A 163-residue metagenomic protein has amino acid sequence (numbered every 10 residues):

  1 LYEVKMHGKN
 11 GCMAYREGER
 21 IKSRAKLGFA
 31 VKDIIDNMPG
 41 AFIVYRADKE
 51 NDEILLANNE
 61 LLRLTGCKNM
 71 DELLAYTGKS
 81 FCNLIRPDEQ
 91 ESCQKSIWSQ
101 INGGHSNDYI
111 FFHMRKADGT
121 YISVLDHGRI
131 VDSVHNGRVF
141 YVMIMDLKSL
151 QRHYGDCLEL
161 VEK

Functional and structural regions predicted by a protein language model:
L1-H7, M13-R24: Cyclic nucleotide signaling catalytic output domains
M6-H7, D126-G155: Short loop/turn elements at sensory-signaling interfaces that couple input to output
N10, N37-A41, E91, S99-I110: PAS/PAS-like sensory domains
C12, F42-R46, K163: Short hydrophobic secondary-structure edge segments in sensory/regulatory modules of signaling proteins
E17-K26, M145-K163: PAS-associated C-terminal cap
F29-F81: PAS-family sensory domain signal
M70, K79-S92, S99-S106: PAS/GAF/H-NOX family sensory domains and closely associated sensor/linker modules
S92, N102-R129, H135-V139: Per-ARNT-Sim (PAS) sensory domains and their PAS-associated C-terminal
